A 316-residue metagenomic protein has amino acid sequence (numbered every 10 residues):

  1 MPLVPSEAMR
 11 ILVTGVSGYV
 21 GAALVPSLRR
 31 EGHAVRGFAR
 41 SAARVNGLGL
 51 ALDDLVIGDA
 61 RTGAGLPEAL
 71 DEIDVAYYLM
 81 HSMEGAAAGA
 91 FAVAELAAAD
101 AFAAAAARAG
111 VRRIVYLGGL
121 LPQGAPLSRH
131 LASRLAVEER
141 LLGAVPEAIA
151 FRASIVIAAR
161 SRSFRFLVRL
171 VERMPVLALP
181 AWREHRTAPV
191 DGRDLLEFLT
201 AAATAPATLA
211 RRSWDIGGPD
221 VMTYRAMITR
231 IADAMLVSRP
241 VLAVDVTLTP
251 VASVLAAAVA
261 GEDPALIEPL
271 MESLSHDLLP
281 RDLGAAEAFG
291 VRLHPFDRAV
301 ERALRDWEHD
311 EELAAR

Functional and structural regions predicted by a protein language model:
P2-P5, R10, F198-L266, P280-R316: Mid/C-terminal beta-alpha module of Rossmann-like enzyme folds, strongest in SDR-family dehydrogenases/epimerases
A8-H33: N-terminal Rossmann NAD(P)H-binding glycine-rich loop of SDR-like oxidoreductase domains
T14, F38, L79, I114-L120 (+1 more regions): SDR active-site strand-loop-helix element
L24, E31, L48, G124-V237: Oxidoreductase cofactor-interface core, primarily capturing Rossmann-like NAD(P)-dependent enzymes
G37, A43-A109, L120-G124: NAD(P)H-binding glycine-rich loop region in Rossmannoid oxidoreductase-like domains and their noncatalytic homologs
T62, A98-A101, R113, V137 (+1 more regions): Conserved cofactor-binding/catalytic machinery of classical short-chain dehydrogenase/reductase
R108-R113, V145-P146: A short helix->loop->beta-strand "cap" motif at the edges of active sites that frequently abuts
